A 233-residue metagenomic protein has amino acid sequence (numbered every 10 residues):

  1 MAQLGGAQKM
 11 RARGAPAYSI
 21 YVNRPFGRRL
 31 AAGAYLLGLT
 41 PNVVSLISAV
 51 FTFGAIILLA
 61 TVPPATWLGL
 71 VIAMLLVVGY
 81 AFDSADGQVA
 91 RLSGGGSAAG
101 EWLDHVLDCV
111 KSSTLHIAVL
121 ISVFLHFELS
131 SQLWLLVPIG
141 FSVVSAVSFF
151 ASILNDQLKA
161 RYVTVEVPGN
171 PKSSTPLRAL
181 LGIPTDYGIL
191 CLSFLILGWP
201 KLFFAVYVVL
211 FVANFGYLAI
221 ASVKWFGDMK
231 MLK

Functional and structural regions predicted by a protein language model:
M1-A31, V106-K233: A feature for the membrane-embedded catalytic helix bundles of lipid/isoprenoid biosynthetic enzymes
G38-S45, T66-L70, E101, Q132-L135 (+3 more regions): Membrane-water interface of alpha-helical transmembrane segments
L39, F82, L103, V144 (+1 more regions): Single, functionally critical "micro-switch" positions that shape active/binding sites and transmembrane helices
P41-A99: Membrane-embedded alpha-helical segments that form the functional core of polytopic membrane enzymes, especially those
A98-V106: Membrane-interface alpha-helices at helix entry/exit sites of multi-pass transporters
